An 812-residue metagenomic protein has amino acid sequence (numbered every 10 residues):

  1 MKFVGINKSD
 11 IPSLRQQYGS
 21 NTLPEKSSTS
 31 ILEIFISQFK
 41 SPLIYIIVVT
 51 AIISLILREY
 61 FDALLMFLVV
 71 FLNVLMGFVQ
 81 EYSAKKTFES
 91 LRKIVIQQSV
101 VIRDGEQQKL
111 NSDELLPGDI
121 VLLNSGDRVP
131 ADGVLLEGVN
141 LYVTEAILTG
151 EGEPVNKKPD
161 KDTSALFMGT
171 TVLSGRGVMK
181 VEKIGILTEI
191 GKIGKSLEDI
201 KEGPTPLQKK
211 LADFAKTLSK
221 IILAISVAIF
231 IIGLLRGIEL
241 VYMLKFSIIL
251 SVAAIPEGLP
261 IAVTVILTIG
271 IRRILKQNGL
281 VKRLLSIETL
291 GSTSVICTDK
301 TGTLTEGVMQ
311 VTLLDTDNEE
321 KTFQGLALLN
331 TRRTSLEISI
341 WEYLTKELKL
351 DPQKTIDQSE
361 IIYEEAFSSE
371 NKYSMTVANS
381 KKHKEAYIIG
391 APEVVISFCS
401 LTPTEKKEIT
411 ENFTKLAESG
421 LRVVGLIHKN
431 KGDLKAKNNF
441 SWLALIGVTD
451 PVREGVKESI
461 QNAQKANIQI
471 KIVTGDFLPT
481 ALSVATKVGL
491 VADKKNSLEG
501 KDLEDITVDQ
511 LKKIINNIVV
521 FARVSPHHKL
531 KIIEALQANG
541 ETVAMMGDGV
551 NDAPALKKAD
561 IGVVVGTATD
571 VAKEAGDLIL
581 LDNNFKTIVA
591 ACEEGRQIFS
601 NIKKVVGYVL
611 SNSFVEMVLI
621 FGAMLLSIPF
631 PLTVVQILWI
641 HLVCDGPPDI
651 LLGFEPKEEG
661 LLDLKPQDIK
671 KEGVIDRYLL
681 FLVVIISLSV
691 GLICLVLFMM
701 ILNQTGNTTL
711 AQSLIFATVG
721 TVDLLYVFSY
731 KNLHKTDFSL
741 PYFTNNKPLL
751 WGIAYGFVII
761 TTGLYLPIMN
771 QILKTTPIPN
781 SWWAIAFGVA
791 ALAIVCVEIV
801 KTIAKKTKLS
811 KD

Functional and structural regions predicted by a protein language model:
F3-K26, V74, S83-K86, S90-I94 (+2 more regions): Actuator/coupling domain of P-type ATPases
G5, L68, I96-K209, R422 (+2 more regions): Cytosolic catalytic regions of P-type ion-transporting ATPases
S20-V100, Q107, E153, I340: Transmembrane helix-loop-helix hairpins at the membrane interface
Y45-L64, T217-I255, T268-N278, F614-V634 (+3 more regions): Helix-interface capping motifs at the ends of transmembrane segments in multi-pass membrane proteins
L57, L65-I96, P204-T298, I446 (+5 more regions): Hydrophobic alpha-helical transmembrane segments
M76, E106, E182-G185, E198 (+13 more regions): Conserved beta-strand/loop elements of the cytosolic catalytic core of P-type E1-E2 ATPases, chiefly in the P-domain
F167-T171, S292-W442, V448, Q461-N462 (+7 more regions): Cytosolic catalytic regions of ATP/NTP-dependent phosphoryl-transfer enzymes
I229, A492-A544, A559, G566-K735: Membrane-embedded transport module
